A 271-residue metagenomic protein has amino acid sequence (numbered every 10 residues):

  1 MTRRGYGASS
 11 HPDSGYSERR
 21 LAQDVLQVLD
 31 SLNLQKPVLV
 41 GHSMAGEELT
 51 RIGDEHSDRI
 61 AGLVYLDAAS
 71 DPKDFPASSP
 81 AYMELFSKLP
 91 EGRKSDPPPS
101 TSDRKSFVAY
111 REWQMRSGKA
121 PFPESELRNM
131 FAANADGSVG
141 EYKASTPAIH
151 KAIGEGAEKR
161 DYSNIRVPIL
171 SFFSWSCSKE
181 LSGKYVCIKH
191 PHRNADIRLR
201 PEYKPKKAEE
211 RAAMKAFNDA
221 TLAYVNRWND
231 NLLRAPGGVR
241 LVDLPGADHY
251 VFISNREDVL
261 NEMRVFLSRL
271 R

Functional and structural regions predicted by a protein language model:
R3-G7, S70, D248: Alpha/beta-hydrolase active-site loop signature
R3-V40: Active-site loop/oxyanion-hole signature of alpha/beta-hydrolase fold enzymes
L26, T50-D54, L260: Short, hydrophobic alpha-helix immediately C-terminal to the catalytic nucleophile
L32-S78: Conserved hydrolase catalytic core segment
A61-E112: A catalytic-pocket lid/entrance helix-loop region that shapes and gates access to the active site across common
W113-D243: Conserved serine/cysteine hydrolase catalytic core
R227-R271: Catalytic active-site module of serine/aspartate enzymes centered on a nucleophile-bearing elbow/loop
